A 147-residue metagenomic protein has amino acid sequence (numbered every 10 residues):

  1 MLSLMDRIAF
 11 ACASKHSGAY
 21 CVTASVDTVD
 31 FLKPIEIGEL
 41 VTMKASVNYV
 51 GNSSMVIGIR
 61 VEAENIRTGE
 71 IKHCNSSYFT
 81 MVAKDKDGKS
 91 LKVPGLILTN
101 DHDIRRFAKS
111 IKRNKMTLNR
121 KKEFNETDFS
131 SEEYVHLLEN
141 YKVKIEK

Functional and structural regions predicted by a protein language model:
L2-S3, K92: Short, electropositive, low-hydrophobicity segments enriched in small/polar residues
S3, E39, M43, K86: Short alpha-helical basic/polar micro-motif
F10-Y49, S54-M55, K72-S76: Hydrophobic beta-strand-centered segment that forms part of the acyl-chain substrate-binding groove
E36-I37, N48-K147: HotDog/MaoC-like acyl-thioester-processing domains
